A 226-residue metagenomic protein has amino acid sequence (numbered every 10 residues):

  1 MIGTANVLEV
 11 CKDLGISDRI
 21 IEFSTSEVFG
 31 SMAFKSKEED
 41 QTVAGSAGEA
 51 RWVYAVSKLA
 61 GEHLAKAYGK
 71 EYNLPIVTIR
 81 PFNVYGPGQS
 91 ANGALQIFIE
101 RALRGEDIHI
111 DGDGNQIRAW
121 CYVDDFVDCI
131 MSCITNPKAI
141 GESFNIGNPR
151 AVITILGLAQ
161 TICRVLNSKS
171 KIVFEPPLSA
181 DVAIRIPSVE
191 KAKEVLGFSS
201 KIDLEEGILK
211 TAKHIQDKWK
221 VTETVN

Functional and structural regions predicted by a protein language model:
M1-E9, D13, D18-R19, E27-T78 (+1 more regions): Catalytic helix-loop patch of NAD(P)-dependent Rossmann-fold dehydrogenases
S24-T25, R80-Y85: Conserved SDR Rossmann-fold cofactor-binding beta-strand/turn motif
A33, L59, P75, V84-I97 (+7 more regions): Glycine/proline-rich active-site loop of Rossmann-fold NAD(P)-dependent oxidoreductases
D113-N115, G141-N145, I153-A159, N167-I184 (+2 more regions): C-terminal "lid/loop" region of Rossmann-like NAD(P)-dependent oxidoreductases
F126, I130, I146, L158 (+2 more regions): Non-catalytic, hydrophobic alpha-helical segments
I130-I134, A159-I162, I208-I215: Hydrophobic "lid"/C-terminal helical patch of Rossmann-like NAD(P)-dependent dehydrogenase/epimerase domains
E190, L204-N226: Amphipathic terminal alpha-helices
